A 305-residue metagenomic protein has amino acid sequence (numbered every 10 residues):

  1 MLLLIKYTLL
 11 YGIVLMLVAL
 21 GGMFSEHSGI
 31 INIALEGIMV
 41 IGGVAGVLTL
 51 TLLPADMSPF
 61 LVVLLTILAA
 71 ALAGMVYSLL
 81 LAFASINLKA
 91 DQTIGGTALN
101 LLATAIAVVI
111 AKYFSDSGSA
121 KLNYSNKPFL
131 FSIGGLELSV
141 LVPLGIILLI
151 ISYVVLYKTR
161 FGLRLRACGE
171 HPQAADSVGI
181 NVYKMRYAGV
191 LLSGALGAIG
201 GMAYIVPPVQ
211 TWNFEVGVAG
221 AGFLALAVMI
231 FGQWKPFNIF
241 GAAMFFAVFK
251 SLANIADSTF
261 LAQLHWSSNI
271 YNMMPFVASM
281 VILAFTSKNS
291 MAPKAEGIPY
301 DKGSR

Functional and structural regions predicted by a protein language model:
M1-V18, I31, A45, P54-L65: Membrane-interfacial amphipathic/re-entrant helices at transmembrane-helix boundaries
V18-A19, G43-V47, T104-V108, V142-V154 (+4 more regions): Hydrophobic core segments of alpha-helical transmembrane domains in multi-pass membrane transport and ion-translocation
F24-A45, I86-L99, R164, V209-F223 (+1 more regions): Short, non-helical or kinked segments that cap or interrupt transmembrane helices
M57-L102, I147: Alpha-helical transmembrane segments within multi-pass membrane transporters and channels
Q92, A103-K158, T259-I270, G297-R305: Transmembrane helix-bundle core of multi-pass membrane transporters and related energy-transducing complexes
L136-N213, P236, G241: Helix-loop-helix "hairpin" substructures at the membrane interface of multi-pass membrane proteins
S152, E170-K184, D257-R305: Cytosolic-side transmembrane-helix boundaries in multi-pass membrane proteins
W212-F276: Transmembrane alpha-helical segments in multi-pass inner-membrane proteins
